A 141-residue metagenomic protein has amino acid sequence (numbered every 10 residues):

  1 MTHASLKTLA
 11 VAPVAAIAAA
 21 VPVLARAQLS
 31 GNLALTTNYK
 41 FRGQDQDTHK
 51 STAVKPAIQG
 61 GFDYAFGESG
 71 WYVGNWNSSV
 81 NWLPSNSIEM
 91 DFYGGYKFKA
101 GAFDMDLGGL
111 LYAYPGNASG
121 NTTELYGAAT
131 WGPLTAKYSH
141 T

Functional and structural regions predicted by a protein language model:
T2-P13, V23-T141: Outer-membrane beta-barrel proteins
